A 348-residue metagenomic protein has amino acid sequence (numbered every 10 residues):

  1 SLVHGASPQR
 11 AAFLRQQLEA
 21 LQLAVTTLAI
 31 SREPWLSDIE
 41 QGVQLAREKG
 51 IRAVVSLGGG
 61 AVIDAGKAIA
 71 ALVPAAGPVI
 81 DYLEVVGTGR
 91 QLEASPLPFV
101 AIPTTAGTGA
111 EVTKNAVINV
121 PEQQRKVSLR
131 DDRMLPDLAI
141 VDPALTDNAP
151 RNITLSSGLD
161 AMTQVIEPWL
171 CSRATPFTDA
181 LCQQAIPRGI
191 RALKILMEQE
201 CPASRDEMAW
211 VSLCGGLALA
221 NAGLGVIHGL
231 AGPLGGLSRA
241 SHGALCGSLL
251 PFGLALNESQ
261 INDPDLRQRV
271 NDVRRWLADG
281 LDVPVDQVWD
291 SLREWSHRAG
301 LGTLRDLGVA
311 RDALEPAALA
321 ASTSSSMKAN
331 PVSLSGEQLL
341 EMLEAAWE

Functional and structural regions predicted by a protein language model:
S1-A53: ATP/NTP phosphate-donor binding region
S37-A144: Glycine/threonine-rich beta-strand-loop-alpha-helix active-site module that forms ligand/phosphate-binding
G107, L213-C246, S324-A329: Glycine-rich phosphate/pyrophosphate-binding beta-alpha loops
N115-A222: Carboxylate- and glycine-rich phosphate/diphosphate-binding segment that chelates Mg2+/Mn2+
S172-L181, L196-E207, A222-I227, D263-P264 (+4 more regions): Flexible, glycine/charged-enriched surface loops at secondary-structure junctions
L237-A313: Gly/Pro-rich interdomain helix-loop hinge
R311-E348: Short, amphipathic C-terminal "tail helix"
